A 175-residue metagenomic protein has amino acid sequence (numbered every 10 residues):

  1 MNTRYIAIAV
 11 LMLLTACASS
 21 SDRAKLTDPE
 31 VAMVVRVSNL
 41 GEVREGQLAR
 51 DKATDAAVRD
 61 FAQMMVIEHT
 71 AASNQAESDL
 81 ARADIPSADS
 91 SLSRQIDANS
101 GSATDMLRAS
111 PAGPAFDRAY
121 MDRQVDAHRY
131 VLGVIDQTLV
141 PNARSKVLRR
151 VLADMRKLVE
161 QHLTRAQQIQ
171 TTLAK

Functional and structural regions predicted by a protein language model:
M1-T15: Sec-dependent bacterial lipoprotein signal peptides
Y5, C17-K175: His/Met- and acidic-residue-enriched segments that coordinate or traffic transition-metal cofactors and support
